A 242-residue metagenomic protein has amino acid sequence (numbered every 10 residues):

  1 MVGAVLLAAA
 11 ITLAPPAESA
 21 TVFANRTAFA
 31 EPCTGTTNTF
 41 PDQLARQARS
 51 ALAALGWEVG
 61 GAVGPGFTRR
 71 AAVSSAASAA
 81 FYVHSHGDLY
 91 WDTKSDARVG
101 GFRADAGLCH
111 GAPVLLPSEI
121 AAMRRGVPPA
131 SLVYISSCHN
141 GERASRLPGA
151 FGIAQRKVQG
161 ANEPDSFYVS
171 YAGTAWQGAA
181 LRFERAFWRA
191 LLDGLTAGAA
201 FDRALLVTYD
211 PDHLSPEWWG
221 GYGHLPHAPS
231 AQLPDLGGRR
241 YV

Functional and structural regions predicted by a protein language model:
V2-T12: Bacterial N-terminal signal peptides
T12-P15, R124-R125, V242: Short boundary motifs at domain starts and secondary-structure transition points
P15-G107, I135: A domain-level signal for caspase-like cysteine endopeptidase catalytic cores and their zymogen-processing architecture
T36-L44, V73, G111-L115, R125 (+4 more regions): Extracytoplasmic/periplasmic, Sec-exported soluble proteins
P41-Q47, C109-A122, A144-K157, E184: Well-ordered, non-membrane alpha-helical segments in soluble/globular domains
R69-S78, P117-P128, P148-P164: Mature extracellular/periplasmic domains of secretome proteins
S95-V127: Gly/Ser/Thr-rich loop/hinge elements
L132, S136-V242: Active-site-proximal C-terminal subdomain of hydrolase catalytic domains
